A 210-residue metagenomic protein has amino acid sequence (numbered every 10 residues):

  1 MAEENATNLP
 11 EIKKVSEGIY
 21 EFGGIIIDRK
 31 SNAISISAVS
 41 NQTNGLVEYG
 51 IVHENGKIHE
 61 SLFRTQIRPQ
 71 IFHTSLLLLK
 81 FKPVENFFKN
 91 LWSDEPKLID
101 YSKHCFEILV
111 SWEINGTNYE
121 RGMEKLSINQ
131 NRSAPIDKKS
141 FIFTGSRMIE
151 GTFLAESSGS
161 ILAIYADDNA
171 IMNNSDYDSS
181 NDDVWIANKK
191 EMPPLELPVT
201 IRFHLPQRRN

Functional and structural regions predicted by a protein language model:
E4-N210: Long, low-hydrophobicity ectodomains and other hydrophilic envelope-associated domains
